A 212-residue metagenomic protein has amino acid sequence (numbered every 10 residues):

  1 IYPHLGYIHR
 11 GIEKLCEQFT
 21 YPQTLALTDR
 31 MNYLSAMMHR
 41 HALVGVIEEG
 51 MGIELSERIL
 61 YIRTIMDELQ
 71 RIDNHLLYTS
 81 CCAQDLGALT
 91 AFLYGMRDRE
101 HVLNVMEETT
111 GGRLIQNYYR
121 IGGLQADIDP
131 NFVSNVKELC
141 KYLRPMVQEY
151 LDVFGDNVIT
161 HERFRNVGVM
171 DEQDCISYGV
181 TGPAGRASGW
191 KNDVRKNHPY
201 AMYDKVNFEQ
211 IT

Functional and structural regions predicted by a protein language model:
Y2-T212: Active-site bordering "gate/hinge" segments that shape substrate access to catalytic or cofactor-binding pockets
